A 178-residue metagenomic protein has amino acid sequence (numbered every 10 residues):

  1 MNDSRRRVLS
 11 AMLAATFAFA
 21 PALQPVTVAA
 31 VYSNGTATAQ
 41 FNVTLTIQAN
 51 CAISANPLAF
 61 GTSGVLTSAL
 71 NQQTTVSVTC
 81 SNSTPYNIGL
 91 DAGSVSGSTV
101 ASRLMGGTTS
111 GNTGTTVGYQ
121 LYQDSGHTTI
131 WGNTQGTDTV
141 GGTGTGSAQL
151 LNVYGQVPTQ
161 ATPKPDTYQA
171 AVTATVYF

Functional and structural regions predicted by a protein language model:
N2-M12: Bacterial N-terminal signal peptides that target proteins for export
A11-A22: Bacterial N-terminal signal peptides
V26-G111, D138-F178: N-terminal small/polar-rich segments of proteins
D91-G93, Q120-D124: Predominantly extracellular/luminal cell-surface or secreted proteins
T113-G118: Surface-exposed, low-hydrophobicity beta-strand/loop segments enriched in small/polar/acidic residues
H127-I130: Small/polar (Gly/Ser/Thr/Ala-rich) solvent-exposed segments that form structured loops/beta-strands/short helices used
Q135: Flexible, polar/acidic helix-loop-strand segments at domain edges
